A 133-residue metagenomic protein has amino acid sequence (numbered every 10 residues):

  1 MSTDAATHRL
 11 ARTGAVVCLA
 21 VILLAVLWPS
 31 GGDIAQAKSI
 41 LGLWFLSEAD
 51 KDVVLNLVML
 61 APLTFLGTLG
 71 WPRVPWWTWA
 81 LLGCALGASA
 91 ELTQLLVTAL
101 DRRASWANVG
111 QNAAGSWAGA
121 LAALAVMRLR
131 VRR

Functional and structural regions predicted by a protein language model:
M1-A104, W117-R133: Bulky hydrophobic segments
S105-G115: Individual transmembrane alpha-helices with interfacial aromatic-anchor signatures
